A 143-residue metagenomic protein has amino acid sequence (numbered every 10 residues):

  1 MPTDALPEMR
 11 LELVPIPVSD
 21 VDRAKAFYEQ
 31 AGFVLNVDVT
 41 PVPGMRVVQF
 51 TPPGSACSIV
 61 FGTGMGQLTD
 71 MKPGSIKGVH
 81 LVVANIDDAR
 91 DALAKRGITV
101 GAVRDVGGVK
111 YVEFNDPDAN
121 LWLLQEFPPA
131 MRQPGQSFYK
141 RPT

Functional and structural regions predicted by a protein language model:
M1-L13, A31-P117, L124-T143: Vicinal oxygen chelate
P15-S19: Mature N-terminal segment immediately following signal peptide/propeptide cleavage in secreted/periplasmic
D20-L35: Amphipathic alpha-helical segments
